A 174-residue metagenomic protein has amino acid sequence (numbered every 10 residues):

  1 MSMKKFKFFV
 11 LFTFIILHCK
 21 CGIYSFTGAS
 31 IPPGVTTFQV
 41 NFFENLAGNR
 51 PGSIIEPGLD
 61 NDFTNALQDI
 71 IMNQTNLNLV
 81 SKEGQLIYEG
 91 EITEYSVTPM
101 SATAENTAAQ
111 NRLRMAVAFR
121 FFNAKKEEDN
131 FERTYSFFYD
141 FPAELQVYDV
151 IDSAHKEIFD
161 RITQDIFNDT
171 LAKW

Functional and structural regions predicted by a protein language model:
M1-V10: Bacterial N-terminal signal peptides that target proteins for export
F9-K20: Bacterial N-terminal signal peptides
H18-N65, D69, N76, N168-W174: A structural "domain/chain start" motif
R50-P57, L145-S153: Second-shell loop/turn segments in exported
N73-N130, T134, F138-D152: Surface-exposed short loop/turn segments
I151-W174: Compositionally biased, intrinsically disordered linkers/stalks adjacent to structured regions
